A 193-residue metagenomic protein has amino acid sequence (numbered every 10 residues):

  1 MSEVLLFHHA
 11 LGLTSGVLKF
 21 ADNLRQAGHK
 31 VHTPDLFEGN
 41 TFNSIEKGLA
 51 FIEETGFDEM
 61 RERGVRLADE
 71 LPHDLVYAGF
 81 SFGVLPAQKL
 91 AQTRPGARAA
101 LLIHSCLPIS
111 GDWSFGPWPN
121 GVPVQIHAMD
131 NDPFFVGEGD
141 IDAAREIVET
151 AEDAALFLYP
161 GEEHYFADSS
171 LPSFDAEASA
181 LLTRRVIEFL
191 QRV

Functional and structural regions predicted by a protein language model:
S2-P72, F166-A167: Serine-hydrolase catalytic machinery in alpha/beta-hydrolase-like enzymes
H9, Q125-F134: Conserved strand-to-loop "acid loop" that flanks and positions the catalytic carboxylate
Y77-G79, I103: Short beta-strand immediately N-terminal to the catalytic nucleophile in serine-hydrolase-like folds
G79-G83, A87: Gly/Ala-rich beta-loop-alpha elbow adjacent to hydrolase catalytic centers
G96-L107, P123: A conserved short beta-strand
N120, I126-A128, Y159: Short beta-strand/loop motif that positions the catalytic acidic residue of the alpha/beta-hydrolase fold
P133-D142: Conserved alpha/beta-hydrolase "acid-adjacent" motif
D153-V193: C-terminal catalytic histidine-bearing segment of alpha/beta-hydrolase fold enzymes
